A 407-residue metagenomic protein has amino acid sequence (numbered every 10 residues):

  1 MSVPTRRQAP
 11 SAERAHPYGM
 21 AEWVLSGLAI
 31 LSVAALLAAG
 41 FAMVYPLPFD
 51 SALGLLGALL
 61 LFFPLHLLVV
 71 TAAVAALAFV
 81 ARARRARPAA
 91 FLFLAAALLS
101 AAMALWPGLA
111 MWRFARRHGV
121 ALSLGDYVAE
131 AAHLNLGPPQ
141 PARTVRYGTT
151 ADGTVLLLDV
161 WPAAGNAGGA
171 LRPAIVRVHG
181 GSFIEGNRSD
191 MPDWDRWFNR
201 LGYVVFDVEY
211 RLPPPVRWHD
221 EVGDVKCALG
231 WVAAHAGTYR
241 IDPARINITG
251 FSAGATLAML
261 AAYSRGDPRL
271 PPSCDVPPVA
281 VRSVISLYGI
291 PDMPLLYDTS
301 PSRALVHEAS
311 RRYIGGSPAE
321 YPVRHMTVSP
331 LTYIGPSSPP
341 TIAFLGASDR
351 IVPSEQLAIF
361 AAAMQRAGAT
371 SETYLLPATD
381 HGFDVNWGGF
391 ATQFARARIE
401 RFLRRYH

Functional and structural regions predicted by a protein language model:
P46-V70, R117-G169: N-terminal cap/lid segment of alpha/beta-hydrolase-fold proteins
L47-L55, T150, L295-Y333, P339: Mobile cap/lid helix-loop segments that gate and shape the active-site cleft of serine hydrolases
F63, Y147, G186-R188, W194-D195 (+2 more regions): Catalytic nucleophile-loop/oxyanion-hole region of alpha/beta-hydrolase and closely related hydrolase-like folds
A170-G181: Short beta-strand element of the alpha/beta-hydrolase
G230-T299: Primarily recognizes the serine-hydrolase "nucleophile elbow" in alpha/beta-hydrolase and SGNH/GDSL folds
S337, A343-L345, D349: Short beta-strand/loop motif that positions the catalytic acidic residue of the alpha/beta-hydrolase fold
R350-I359: Conserved alpha/beta-hydrolase "acid-adjacent" motif
F390-H407: Catalytic active-site module of serine/aspartate enzymes centered on a nucleophile-bearing elbow/loop
